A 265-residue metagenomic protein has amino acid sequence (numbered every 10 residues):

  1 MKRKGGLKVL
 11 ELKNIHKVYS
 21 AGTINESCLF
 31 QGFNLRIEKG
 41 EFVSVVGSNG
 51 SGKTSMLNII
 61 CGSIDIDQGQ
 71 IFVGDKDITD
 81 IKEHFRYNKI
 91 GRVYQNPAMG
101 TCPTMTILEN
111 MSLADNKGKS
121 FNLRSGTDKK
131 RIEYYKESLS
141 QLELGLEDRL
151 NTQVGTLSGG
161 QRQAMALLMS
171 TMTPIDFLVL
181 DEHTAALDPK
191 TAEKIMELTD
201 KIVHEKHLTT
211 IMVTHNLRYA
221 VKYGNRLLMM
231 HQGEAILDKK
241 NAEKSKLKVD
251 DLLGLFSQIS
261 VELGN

Functional and structural regions predicted by a protein language model:
G6-V9, V18-G32, K82: A short, flexible loop at the N-terminus of ABC-type nucleotide-binding domains that lies
V46-S48: The feature captures the beta-strand-to-loop junction immediately N-terminal to the Walker
C61: Helix-to-loop junction immediately C-terminal to a conserved catalytic motif
G69-D77, K239: Conserved ABC transporter NBD signature motif
D77-G91, M99, F121, D128 (+1 more regions): ABC ATPase NBD coupling module
M105-K117: Q-loop/switch helix immediately C-terminal to the Walker
T214-H215: H-loop/switch region of ABC-family ATPase nucleotide-binding domains
E234-Q258: Conserved beta-strand-loop-alpha-helix hinge in the C-terminal portion of ABC ATPase nucleotide-binding domains
